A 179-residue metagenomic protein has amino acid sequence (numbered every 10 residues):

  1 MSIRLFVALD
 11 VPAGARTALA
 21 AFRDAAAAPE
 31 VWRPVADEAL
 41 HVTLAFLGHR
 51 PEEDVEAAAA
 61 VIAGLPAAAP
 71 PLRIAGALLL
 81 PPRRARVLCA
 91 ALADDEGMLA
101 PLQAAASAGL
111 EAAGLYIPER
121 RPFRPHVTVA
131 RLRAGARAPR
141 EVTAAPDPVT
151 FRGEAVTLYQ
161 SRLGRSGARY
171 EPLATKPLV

Functional and structural regions predicted by a protein language model:
M1-V179: Histidine-dependent nucleotide/RNA phosphoesterase domain, centered on the 2H-phosphoesterase fold with its duplicated
